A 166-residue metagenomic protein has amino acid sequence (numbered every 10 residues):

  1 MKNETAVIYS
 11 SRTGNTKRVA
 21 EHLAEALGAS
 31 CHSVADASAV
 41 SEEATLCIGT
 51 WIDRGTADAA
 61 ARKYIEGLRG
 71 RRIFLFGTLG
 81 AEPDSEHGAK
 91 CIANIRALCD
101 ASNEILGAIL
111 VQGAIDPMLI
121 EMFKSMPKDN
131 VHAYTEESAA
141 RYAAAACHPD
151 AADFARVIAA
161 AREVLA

Functional and structural regions predicted by a protein language model:
K2-A26: N-terminal beta1-alpha1 ligand-phosphate binding loop
N3-E4, A26-S30, D53-A166: FMN-binding flavodoxin-like domain, especially the glycine-rich phosphate-binding loop
Y9, I48-T50, F76-G77: Short His-Asn-centered micro-motif
S10-T13, W51-G55: Short, surface-exposed acidic/glycine-rich loop or hinge patches that mediate macromolecular interfaces
S30-E42: Short acidic low-complexity segments
E43-A44, I105: Local beta-strand N-terminus motif with an aromatic residue
T45-C47, R72: Structural motif
